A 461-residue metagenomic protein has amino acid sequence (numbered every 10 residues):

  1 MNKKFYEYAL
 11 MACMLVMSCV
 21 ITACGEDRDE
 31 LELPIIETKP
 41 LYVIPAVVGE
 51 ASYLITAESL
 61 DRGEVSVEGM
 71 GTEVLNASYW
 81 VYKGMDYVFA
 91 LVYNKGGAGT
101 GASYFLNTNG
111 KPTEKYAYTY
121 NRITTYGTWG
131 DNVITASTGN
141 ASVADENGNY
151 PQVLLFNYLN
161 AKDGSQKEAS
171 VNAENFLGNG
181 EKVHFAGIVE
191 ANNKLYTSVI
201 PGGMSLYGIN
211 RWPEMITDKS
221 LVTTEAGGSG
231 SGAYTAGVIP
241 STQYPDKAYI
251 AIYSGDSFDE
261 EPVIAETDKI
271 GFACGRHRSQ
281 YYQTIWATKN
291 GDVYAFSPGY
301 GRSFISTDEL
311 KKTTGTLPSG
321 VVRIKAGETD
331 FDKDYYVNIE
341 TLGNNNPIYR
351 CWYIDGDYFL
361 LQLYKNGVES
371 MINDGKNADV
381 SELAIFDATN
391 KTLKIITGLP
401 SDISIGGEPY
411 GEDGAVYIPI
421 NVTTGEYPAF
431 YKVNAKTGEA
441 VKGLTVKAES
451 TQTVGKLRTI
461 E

Functional and structural regions predicted by a protein language model:
N2-F5, G25-F176, F185-I200, N421 (+4 more regions): Acidic/polar, low-complexity intrinsically disordered N-terminal segments immediately downstream of a Sec signal
C19-A23: C-terminal motif of bacterial Sec signal peptides marking the signal peptidase cleavage site
E37-V48, M85-K95, G130-E146, N193-G202 (+6 more regions): Short beta-strand elements that form the blades of beta-propeller/WD-repeat-like and other beta-sheet-rich scaffold
N76-S78, A90-G96, N121-I123, G180-I188 (+5 more regions): Signature of short aromatic-glycine-proline-rich micro-motifs recurring in repeat-based ectodomains
A102-F105, N149-D163, R211-D259, D308-T329 (+2 more regions): Beta-propeller blade signature
K167-H184, D256-Q280, G327-I348, I385 (+2 more regions): Surface-exposed loop and turn segments in beta-propeller and other repeat-based domains that flank or scaffold
Y244-A251, D256-F331, N344-N346: Beta-propeller domains
D332-Y427: Intrinsically disordered, low-complexity segments enriched in Gly and acidic/Ser/Thr residues that form flexible
